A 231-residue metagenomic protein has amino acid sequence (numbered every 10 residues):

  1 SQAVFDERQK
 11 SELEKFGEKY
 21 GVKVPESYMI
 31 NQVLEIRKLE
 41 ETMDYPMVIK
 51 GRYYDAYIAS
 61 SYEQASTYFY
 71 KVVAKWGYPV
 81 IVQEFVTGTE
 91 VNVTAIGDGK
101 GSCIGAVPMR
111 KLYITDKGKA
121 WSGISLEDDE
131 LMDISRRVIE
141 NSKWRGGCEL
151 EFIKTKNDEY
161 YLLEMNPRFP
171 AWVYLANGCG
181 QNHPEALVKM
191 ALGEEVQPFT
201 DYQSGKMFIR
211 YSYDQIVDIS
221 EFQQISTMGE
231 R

Functional and structural regions predicted by a protein language model:
V4-T87, D98-S102, D129-M132: Active-site nucleotide/adenylate-binding loops and adjacent lid/helix of ATP-dependent enzymes
K50, E151, E164: Acidic active-site catalytic centers that drive phospho-/nucleotidyl reactions and related ester hydrolyses
E63, T67-V72, G77, E84-K143 (+5 more regions): ATP-dependent carboxylate/phosphate-activation module, predominantly the ATP-grasp catalytic core and closely related
D158-Y161: Conserved protein kinase catalytic/activation segment
E185-R231: Peripheral (often C-terminal) accessory segments that flank ATP-dependent C-N-forming ligase machineries
